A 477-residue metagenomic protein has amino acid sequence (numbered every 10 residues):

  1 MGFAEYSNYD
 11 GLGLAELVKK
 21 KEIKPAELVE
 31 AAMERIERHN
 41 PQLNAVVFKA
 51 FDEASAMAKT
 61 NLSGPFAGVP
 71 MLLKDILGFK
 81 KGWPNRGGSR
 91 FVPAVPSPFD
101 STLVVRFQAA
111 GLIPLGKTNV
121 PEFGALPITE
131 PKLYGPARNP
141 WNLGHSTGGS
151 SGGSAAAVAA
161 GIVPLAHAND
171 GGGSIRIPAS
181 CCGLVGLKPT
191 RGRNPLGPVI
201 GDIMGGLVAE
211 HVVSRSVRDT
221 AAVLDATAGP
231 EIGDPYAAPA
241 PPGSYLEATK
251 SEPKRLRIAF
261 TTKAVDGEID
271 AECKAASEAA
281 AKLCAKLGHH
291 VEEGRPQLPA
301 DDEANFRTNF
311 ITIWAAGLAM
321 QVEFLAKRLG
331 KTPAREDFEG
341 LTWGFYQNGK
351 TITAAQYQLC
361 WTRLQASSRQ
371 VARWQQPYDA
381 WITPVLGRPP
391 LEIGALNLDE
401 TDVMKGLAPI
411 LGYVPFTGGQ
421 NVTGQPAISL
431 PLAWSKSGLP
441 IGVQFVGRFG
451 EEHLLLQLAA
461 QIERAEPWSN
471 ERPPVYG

Functional and structural regions predicted by a protein language model:
M1-L62, A226-P415, V422, G450 (+1 more regions): Amidase signature
G2-G171, K282, L287: Gly/Ser-rich catalytic/binding loops embedded in alpha/beta enzyme cores
G13-K20, L72, F91-V95, V208-R215 (+2 more regions): Short, well-ordered beta-strand elements within core beta-sheets of diverse protein domains
K81, A125, I175, E268 (+1 more regions): Glycine/Thr-rich phosphate-binding loops of Rossmann-like dinucleotide-binding domains
N85-G88, I128-P131, S180-G183, C273-A275 (+1 more regions): Short, glycine/charged-enriched secondary-structure capping and boundary segments
F99-E231, N421-G442: Short glycine/serine-rich loop segments
Y134, I311, P440-G450: Short basic, glycine-rich beta-strand/loop surfaces that mediate nucleic-acid
E452-L456: Short, conserved charged micro-motifs
